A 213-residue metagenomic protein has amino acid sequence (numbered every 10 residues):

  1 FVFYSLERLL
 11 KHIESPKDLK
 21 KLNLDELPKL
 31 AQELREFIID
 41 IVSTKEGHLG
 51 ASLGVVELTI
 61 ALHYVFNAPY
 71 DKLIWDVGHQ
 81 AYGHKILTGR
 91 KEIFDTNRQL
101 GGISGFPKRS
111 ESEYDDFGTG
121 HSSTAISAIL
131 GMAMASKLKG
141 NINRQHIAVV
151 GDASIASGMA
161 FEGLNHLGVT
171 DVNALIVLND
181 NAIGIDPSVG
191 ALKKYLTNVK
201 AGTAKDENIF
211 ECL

Functional and structural regions predicted by a protein language model:
S5-I41: Cofactor-/ligand-binding subdomain signature composed of acidic, glycine-rich, tryptophan-containing flexible loops
L9-S15, F37-I41, G105-D116, R144 (+1 more regions): Gly-rich Lys/Arg/Thr-decorated short loops/hinges at beta-loop-alpha junctions or inter-strand turns that position
D40-L49: Asp/Glu-centered strand-loop micro-motifs enriched in Gly/Pro and often flanked by an aromatic residue
H48-T170: Cofactor-binding active-site loop characterized by glycine-rich and histidine/acidic residues
I74-D76, A174-N179: Short internal beta-strands
N165-I176, S188: A contiguous, mid-domain pocket- or channel-lining segment that forms the substrate-recognition surface
N181-L213: Long, well-ordered, tryptophan-enriched scaffold segments
